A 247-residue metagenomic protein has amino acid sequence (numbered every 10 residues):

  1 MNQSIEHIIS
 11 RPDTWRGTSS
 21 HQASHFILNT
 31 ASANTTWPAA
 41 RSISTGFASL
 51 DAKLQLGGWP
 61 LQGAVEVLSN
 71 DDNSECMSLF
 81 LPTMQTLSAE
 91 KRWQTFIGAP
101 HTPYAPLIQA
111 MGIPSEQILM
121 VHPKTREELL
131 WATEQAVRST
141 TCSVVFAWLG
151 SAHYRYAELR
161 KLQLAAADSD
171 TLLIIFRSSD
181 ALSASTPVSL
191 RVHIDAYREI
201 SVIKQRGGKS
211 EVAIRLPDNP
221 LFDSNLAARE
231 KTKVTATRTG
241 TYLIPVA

Functional and structural regions predicted by a protein language model:
M1-F96, G208, T237-A247: Detector for small/aliphatic-rich hydrophobic stretches
P38, K91-F146: Conserved inter-motif catalytic segment of the P-loop NTP-binding fold
G46, C76, Y104, L129 (+1 more regions): Helical mechanochemical/support elements of P-loop NTPase systems and associated helical scaffolds
D71-S74, T125-R126, G150-R155: Short acidic, S/G/P-rich loop/turn micro-motifs used as interaction or catalytic elements
L79-T83, L107, A132, E158-L162: A short acidic, amphipathic alpha-helical/loop segment
T86, A136, A165: Hydrophobic/aromatic ligand-binding patch that stacks against planar heteroaromatic rings of cofactors or nucleotides
T140-S183: A contiguous pocket-lining binding segment that forms or flanks enzyme active sites
I175-P245: Phosphate-binding/switch region of NTP-binding enzymes
